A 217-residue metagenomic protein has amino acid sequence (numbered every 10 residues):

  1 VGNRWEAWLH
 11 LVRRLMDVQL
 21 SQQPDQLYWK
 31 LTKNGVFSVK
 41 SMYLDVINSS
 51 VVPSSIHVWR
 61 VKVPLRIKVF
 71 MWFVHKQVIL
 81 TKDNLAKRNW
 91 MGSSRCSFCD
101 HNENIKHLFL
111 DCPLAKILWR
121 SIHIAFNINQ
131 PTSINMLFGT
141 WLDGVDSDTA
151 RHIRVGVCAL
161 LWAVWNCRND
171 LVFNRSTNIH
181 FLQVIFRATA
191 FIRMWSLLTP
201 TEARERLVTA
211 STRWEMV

Functional and structural regions predicted by a protein language model:
V1-V217: A helix-boundary/hinge signal
